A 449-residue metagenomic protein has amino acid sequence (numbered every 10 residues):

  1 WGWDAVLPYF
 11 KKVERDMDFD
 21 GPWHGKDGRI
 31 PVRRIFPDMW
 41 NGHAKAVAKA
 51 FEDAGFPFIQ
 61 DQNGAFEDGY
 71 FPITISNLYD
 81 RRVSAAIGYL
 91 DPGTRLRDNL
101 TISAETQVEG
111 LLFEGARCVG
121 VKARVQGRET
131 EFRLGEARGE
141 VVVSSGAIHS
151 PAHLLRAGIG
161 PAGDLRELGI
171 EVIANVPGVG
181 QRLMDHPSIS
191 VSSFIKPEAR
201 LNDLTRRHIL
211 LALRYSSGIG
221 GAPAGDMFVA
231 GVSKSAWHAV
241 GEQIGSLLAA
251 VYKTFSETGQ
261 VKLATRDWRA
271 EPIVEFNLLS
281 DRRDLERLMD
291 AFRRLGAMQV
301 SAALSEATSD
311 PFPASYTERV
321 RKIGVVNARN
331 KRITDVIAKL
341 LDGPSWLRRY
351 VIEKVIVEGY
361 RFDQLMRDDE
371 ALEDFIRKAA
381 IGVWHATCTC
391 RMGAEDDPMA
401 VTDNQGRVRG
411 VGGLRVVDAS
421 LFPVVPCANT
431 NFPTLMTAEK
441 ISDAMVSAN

Functional and structural regions predicted by a protein language model:
W1-C118, K122-Q126, S190-F194, N202 (+2 more regions): Conserved redox-cofactor binding core of oxidoreductases
G2, Y9, G110-A116, G120-T205 (+4 more regions): Glycine-rich loop(s) and the adjacent beta-strand/alpha-helix scaffold that form part
L7-E14, K45-A48, E52, L90-T94 (+6 more regions): Non-transmembrane alpha-helical segments in soluble domains of secreted/periplasmic/extracellular proteins
F113-E114, T389-V417: FAD-site-proximal beta/loop scaffold in flavoenzymes
S188-S305, P313-C388, A394, V416-A419 (+1 more regions): FAD cofactor-binding and catalytic pocket of flavoenzymes
V424-M445: A conserved FAD-binding loop/helix module that cradles the flavin
